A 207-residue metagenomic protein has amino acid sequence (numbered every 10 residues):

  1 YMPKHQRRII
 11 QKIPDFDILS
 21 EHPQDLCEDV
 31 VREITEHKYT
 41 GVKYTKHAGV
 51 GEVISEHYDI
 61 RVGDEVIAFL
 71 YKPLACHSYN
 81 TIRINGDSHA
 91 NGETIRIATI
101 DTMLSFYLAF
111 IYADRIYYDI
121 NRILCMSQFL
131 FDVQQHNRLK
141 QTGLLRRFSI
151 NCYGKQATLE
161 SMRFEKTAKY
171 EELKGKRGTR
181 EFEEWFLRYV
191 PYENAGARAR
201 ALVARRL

Functional and structural regions predicted by a protein language model:
Y1-Q24: Active-site nucleotide-donor binding segment shared across nucleotidyl transfer reactions
Y1-Q6, V31-R32, H136, A201: Proteins with a high burden of low-complexity, intrinsically disordered sequence enriched in S/T/G/P/A and R, requiring
R7-R8, H37-G41, D87-N91: Short, low-complexity, polar/charged sequence segments that are solvent-exposed and flexible
Q24-V31: Short, conserved charged micro-motifs
E33-S78: Conserved catalytic core of two-metal-ion nucleotidyltransferases
I67-R206: Active-site and adjacent loop segments of nucleotide-processing enzymes that use two-metal-ion phosphate chemistry
